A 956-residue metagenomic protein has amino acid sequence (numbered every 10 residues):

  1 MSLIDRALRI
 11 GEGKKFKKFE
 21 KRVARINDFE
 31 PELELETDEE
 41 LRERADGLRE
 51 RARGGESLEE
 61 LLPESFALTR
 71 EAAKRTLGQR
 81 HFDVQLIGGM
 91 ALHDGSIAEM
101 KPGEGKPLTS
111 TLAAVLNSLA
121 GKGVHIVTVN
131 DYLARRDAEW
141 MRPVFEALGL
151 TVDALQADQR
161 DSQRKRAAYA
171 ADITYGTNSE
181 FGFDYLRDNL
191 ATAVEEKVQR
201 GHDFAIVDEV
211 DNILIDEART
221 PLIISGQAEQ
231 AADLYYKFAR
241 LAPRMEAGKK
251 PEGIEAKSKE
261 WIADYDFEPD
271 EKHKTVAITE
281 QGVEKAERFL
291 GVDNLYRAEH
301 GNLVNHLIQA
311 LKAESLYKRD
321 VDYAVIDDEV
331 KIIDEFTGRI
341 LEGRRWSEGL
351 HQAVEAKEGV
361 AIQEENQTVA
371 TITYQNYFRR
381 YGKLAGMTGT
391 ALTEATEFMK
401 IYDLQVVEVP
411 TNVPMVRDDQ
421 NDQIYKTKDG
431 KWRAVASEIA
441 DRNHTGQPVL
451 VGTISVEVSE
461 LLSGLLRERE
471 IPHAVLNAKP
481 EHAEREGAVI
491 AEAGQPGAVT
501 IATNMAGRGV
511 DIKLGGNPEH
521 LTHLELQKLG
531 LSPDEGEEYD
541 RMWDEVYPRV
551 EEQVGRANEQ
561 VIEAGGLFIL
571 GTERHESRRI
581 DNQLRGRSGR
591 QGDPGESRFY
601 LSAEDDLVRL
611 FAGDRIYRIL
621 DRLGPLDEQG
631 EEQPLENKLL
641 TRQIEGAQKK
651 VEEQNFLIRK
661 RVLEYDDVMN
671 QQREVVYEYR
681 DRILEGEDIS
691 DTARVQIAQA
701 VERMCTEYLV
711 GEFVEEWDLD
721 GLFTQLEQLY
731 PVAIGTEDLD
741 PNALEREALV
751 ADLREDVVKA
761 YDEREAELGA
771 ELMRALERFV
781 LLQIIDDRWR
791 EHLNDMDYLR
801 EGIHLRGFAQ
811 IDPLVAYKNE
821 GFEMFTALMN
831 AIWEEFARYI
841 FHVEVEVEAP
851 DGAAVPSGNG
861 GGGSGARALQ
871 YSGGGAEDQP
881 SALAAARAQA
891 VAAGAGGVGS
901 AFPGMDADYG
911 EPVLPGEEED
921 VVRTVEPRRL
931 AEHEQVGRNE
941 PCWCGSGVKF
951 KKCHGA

Functional and structural regions predicted by a protein language model:
M1-L607, F611-L626, E678, R694-V695: Conserved P-loop NTPase motor core
R75, I308-K318, G555, T706 (+2 more regions): Flexible, glycine/threonine-enriched loop-and-boundary segments that flank and lead into catalytic domains of large
K101, L108-S110, N117-G121, G858 (+4 more regions): Conserved mid-sequence domains
R160-D161, T427, S455, D534-E535 (+4 more regions): Intrinsic-disorder/low-complexity, polar/charged segments
Y323-K331, T337-R344, V561-I562, G566-L570 (+5 more regions): Extended, charged helical/alpha-beta scaffold domains that provide interaction surfaces
G446-T453, E457-S459, E685-G686, V714 (+2 more regions): Short, Lys/Glu-rich amphipathic helical modules
E932-K951: Short Cys/His-rich zinc-binding micro-motifs
H954-A956: Short cysteine/histidine-rich zinc-coordinating motifs and their immediately flanking basic loops
